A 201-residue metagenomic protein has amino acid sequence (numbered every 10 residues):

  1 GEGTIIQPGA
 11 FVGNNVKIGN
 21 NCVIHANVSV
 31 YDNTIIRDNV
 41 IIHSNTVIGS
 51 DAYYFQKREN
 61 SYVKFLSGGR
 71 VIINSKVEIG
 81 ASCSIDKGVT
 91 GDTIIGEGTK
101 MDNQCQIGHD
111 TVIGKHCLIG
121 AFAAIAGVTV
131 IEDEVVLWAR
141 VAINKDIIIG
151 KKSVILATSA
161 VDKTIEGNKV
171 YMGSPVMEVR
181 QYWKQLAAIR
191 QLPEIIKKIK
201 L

Functional and structural regions predicted by a protein language model:
G1-E178: Structural signal for interior beta-strand "rungs" in well-ordered beta-sheet cores of soluble enzyme domains
V176-L201: Long, leucine- and charge-enriched amphipathic alpha-helices that form heptad-repeat coiled-coil/leucine-zipper-like
